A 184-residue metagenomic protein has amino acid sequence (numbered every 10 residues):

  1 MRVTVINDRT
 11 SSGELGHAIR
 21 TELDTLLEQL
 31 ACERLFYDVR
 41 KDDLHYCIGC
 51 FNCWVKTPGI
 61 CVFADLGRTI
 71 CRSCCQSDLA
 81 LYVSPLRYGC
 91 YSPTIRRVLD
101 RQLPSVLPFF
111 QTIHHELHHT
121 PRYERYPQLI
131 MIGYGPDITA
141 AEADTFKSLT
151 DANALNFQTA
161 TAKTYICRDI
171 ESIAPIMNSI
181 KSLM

Functional and structural regions predicted by a protein language model:
M1-A80, Y88-L99, L103-L107, I166 (+1 more regions): N-terminal beta1-alpha1-beta2 submodule of the flavodoxin-like/Rossmannoid cofactor-binding fold
M1-V5, L79-A80, Y123-I132, A160-T164: Hydrophobic beta-strand segments of well-ordered beta-sheets in folded domains
I6-R9, S84, I132-G135: Short beta-strand/turn micro-motifs composed of small residues that flank or help shape donor/cofactor-binding pockets
E28-L30, R125, Q158: Short, structurally constrained coil/turn elements that cap an alpha-helix or connect an alpha-helix to the following
F36-V39, F109-H115, F157-I170: A generic structural motif
L86-R87, I138: Structured loop/turn residues at secondary-structure junctions
L107-N156: Short, glycine-/small-residue-rich phosphate/pyrophosphate-handling segment
I138-M184: Glycine-rich phosphate/pyrophosphate-binding loop and the adjoining helix
